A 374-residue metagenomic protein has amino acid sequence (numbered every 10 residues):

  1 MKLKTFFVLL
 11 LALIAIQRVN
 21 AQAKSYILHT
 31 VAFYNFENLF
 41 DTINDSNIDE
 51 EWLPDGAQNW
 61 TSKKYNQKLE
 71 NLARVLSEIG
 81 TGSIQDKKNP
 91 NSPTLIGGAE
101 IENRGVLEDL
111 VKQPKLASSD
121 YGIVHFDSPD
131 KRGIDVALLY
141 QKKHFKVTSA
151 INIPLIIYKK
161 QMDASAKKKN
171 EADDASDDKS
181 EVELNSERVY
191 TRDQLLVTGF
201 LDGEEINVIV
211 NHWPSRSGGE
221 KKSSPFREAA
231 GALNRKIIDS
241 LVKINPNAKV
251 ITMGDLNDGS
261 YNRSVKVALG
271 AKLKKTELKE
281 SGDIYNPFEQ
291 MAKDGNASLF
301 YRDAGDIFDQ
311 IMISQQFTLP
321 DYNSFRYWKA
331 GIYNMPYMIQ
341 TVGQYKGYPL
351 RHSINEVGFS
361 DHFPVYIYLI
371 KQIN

Functional and structural regions predicted by a protein language model:
M1-Y26: Bacterial Sec-dependent N-terminal signal peptides
A21-Q113, D120, V124-L138, D173-A175 (+3 more regions): N-terminal, active-site-proximal structural segment of metallo-dependent hydrolase catalytic domains
A21-Q22, E228, S240-V250, D258-N374: Metal-dependent phosphoester-hydrolase catalytic domains
T30-N38, S149-A150, E205-S215: Active-site-proximal beta-strand elements of phosphoester/diester hydrolases
F36, I101, W213, D255-L256: Active-site metal-binding loops of divalent metal-dependent hydrolases
N47-E50, A57, E204-F226: Active-site His/acidic residue clusters
I101-E205, W213: Structured beta-strand-rich core segments of catalytic domains in phosphoester-bond hydrolases
N103-G105, K131, R216-G218, N257-R263 (+1 more regions): Active-site environment of divalent metal-dependent phosphoester hydrolases
